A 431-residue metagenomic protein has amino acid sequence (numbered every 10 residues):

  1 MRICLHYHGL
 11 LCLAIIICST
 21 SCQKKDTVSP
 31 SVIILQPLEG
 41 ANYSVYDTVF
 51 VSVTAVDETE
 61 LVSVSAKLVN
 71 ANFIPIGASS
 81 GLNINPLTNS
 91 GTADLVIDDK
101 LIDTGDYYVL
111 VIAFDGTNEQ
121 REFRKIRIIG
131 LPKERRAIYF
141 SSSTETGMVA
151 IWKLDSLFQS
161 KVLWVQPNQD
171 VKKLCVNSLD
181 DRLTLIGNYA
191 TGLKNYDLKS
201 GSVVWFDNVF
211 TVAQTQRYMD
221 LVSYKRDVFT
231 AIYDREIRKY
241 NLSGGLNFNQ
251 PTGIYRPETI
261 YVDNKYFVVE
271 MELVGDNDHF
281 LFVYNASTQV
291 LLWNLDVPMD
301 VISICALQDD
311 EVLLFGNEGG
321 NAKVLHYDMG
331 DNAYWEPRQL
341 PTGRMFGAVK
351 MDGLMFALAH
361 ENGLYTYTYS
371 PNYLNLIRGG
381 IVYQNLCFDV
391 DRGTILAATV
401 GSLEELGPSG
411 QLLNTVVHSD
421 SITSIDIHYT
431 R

Functional and structural regions predicted by a protein language model:
L5, L13-Y43, E122-K125: Bacterial Sec-dependent N-terminal signal peptides
A41, V51-T59, N70, D115: Extracellular acidic, Ser/Thr/Pro-rich low-complexity tracts
I97, K125-V162: An edge-strand/N-cap motif at the start of beta-rich repeat modules
V111-A113: Conserved structural position at the C-terminal beta-strand of extracellular beta-sandwich adhesion modules
E145-K153, A190-D197, D234-Y240, G275-V283 (+3 more regions): Structural motif
F158-P167, S202-V212, G244-P251, T288-D296 (+3 more regions): A short beta-strand motif characteristic of beta-propeller blades
N168-D180, V212-K225, T252-K265, D296-D309 (+3 more regions): Repeated scaffold domains used in trafficking and secretory/extracellular systems, primarily beta-propellers
A398-R431: Blade-level signature of beta-propeller repeat domains, shared across WD40, Kelch, NHL, RCC1 and BNR/Asp-box propellers
